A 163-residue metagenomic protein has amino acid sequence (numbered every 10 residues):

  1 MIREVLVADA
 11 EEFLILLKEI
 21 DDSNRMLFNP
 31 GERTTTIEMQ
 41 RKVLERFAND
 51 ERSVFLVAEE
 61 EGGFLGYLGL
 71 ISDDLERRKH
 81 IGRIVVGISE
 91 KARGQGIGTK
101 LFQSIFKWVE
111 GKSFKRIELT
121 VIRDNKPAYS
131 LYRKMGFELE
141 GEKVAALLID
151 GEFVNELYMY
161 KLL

Functional and structural regions predicted by a protein language model:
M1-I15: A short beta-loop-alpha structural element at the N-terminal edge of CoA-dependent acyl/N-acetyltransferase catalytic
V7-A8, P30-K91, F102, L162-L163: Acetyl-CoA-dependent GNAT
I15-G31: Helix-loop element at the rim of GNAT/NAT acetyltransferase active sites that forms part of the acceptor-substrate
A92, G96: Glycine-rich phosphate-binding loop
G98, F102, D124-A128, A145-D150: Short glycine/proline-centered loop/turn elements that form peptide/ligand docking sites
F102, V109-T120: Conserved GNAT acetyl-CoA-binding A-motif
E118-I122, R133, E138-V154: Conserved catalytic-core motifs of GNAT/GCN5-like acyltransferases
V154-L163: Terminal substrate-recognition subdomain of acyl/acetyltransferases
